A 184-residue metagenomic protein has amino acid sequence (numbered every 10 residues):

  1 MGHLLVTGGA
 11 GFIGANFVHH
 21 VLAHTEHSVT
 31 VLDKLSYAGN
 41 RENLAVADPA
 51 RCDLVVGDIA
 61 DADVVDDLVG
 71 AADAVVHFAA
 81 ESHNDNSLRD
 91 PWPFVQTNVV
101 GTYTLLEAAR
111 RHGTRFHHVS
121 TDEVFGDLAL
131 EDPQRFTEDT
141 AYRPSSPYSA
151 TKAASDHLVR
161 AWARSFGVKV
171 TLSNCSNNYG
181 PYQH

Functional and structural regions predicted by a protein language model:
M1-N178: N-terminal Rossmann-like NAD(P)+-binding domain of SDR-like oxidoreductases, especially those catalyzing
Y179-H184: Substrate-binding strand-loop-helix patch in Rossmann-like NAD(P)-dependent oxidoreductase/epimerase domains
